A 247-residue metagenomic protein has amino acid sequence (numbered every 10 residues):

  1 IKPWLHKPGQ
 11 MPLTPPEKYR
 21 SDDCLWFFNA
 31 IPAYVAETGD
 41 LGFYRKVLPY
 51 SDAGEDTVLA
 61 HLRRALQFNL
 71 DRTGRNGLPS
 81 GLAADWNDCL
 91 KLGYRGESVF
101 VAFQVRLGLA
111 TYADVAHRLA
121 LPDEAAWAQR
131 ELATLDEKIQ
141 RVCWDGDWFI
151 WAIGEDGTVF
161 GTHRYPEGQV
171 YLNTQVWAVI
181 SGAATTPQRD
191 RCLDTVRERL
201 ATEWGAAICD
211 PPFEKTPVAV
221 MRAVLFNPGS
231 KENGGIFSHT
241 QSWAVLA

Functional and structural regions predicted by a protein language model:
I1-G77, S98-R106, R189, G235-A247: Aromatic-rich carbohydrate-recognition surfaces in CAZymes
K2-D23, S51-A53, T57, N76-S98 (+2 more regions): Carbohydrate-binding/catalytic loop surfaces
W26, P79-S80, W177, T195: Generic structural signal for residues positioned in beta-strands
Q104-A223: Catalytic cores of carbohydrate-active enzymes
E198-A201, G229-N233, L246-A247: Non-catalytic C-terminal accessory modules of carbohydrate-active enzymes
